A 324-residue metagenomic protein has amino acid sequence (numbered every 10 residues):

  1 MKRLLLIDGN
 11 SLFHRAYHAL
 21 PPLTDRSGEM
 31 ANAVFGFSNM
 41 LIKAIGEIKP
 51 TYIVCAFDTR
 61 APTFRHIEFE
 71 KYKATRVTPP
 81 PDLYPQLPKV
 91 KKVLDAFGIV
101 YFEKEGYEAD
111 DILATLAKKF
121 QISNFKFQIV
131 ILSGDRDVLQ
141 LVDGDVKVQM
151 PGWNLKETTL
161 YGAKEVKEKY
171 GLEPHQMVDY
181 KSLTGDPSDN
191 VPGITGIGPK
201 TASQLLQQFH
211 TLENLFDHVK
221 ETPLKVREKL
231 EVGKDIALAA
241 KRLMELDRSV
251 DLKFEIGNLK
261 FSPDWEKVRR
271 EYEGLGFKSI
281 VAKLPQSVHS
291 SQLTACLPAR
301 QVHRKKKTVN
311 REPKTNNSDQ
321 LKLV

Functional and structural regions predicted by a protein language model:
M1-V54, D58, R65: Non-catalytic, usually N-terminal nucleic-acid engagement modules in DNA/RNA processing proteins
L23-T24, A74-S249: Extended two-metal-dependent nuclease catalytic cores across DNA- and RNA-processing enzymes
K49, G98, R300, D319-V324: RNA/tRNA-interacting regions in translation and RNA-turnover enzymes
F120-F127, L252-F254, L259, S291-L293: Intrinsic disorder
M244-R270: Long, charged alpha-helical interface segments
R269-S287, K305-K307, N317-V324: Long, highly charged low-complexity segments
S287, L293, P313: Cationic, low-complexity basic patches in intrinsically disordered or flexible, solvent-exposed regions
L293-K305, N316-N317: Short Gly/Ser/Thr- and charged-rich N-terminal loops/segments that act as flexible capping/hinge elements
